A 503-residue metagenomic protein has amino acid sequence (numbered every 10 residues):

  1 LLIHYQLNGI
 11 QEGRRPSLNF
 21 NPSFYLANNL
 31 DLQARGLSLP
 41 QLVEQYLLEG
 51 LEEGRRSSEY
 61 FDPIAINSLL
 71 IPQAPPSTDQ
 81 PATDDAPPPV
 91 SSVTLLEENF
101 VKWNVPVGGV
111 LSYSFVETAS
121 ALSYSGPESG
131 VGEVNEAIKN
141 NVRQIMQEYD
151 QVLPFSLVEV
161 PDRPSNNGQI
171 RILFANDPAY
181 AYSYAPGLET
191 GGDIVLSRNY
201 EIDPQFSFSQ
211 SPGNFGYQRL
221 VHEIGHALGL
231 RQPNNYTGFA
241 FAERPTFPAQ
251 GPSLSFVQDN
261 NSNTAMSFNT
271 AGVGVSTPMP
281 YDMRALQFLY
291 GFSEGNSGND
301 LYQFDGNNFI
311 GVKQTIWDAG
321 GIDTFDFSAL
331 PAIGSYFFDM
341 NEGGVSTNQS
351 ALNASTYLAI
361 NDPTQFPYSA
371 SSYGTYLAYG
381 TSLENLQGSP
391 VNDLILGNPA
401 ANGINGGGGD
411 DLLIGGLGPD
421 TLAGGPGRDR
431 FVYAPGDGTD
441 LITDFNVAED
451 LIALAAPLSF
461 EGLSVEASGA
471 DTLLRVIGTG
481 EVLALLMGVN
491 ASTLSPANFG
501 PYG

Functional and structural regions predicted by a protein language model:
L1-L69: Charge-rich, low-complexity intrinsically disordered regions
N8-Q11, E49-E53, T118-S120, N176-P178 (+10 more regions): Acidic glycine-/aspartate-rich tracts in secreted/extracellular proteins
S17, P63-I64, V110-S112, V116 (+8 more regions): GD-rich hexapeptide-repeat beta-solenoids
P63-A65, L69-L70, G130, F206-Q218 (+6 more regions): Acidic, glycine-rich calcium-binding repeat modules characteristic of RTX/beta-roll and related beta-solenoid repeat
P63-V134, D150: Disordered inhibitory propeptide/activation segment of secreted metzincin zinc metalloprotease zymogens, centered on
Q80-P106, A137-N261, F268-A271, G321-T324 (+2 more regions): Metzincin-family zinc-dependent endopeptidase catalytic domain
A332, N348-A423: Extracellular repeat-rich scaffold modules on cell surfaces
N361-T364, Y368-G374, G380, E384 (+1 more regions): Low-complexity acidic/polar repeat-biased segments
